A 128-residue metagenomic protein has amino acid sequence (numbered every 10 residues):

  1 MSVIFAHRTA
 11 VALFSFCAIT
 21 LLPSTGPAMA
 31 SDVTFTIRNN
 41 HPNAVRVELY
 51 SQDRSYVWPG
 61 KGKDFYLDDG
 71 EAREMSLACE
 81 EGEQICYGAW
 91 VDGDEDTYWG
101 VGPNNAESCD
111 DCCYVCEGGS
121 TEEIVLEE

Functional and structural regions predicted by a protein language model:
S2-F14: Bacterial N-terminal signal peptides that target proteins for export
S15-A18, G88-A89: Small side chains
I19-P27: C-terminal segment of classical bacterial N-terminal signal peptides
G26-E80, Q84, G88-E128: Intrinsically disordered, low-complexity segments enriched in small/polar residues
